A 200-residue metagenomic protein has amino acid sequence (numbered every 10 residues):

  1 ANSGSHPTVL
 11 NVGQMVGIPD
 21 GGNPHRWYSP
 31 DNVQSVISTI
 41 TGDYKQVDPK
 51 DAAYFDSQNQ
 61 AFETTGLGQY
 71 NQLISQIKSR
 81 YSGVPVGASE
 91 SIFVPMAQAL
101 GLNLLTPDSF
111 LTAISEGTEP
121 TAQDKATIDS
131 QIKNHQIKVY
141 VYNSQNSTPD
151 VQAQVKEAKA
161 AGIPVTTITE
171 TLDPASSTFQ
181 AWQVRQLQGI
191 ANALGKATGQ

Functional and structural regions predicted by a protein language model:
A1-Q200: Extracytoplasmic metal-acquisition and chelation regions
